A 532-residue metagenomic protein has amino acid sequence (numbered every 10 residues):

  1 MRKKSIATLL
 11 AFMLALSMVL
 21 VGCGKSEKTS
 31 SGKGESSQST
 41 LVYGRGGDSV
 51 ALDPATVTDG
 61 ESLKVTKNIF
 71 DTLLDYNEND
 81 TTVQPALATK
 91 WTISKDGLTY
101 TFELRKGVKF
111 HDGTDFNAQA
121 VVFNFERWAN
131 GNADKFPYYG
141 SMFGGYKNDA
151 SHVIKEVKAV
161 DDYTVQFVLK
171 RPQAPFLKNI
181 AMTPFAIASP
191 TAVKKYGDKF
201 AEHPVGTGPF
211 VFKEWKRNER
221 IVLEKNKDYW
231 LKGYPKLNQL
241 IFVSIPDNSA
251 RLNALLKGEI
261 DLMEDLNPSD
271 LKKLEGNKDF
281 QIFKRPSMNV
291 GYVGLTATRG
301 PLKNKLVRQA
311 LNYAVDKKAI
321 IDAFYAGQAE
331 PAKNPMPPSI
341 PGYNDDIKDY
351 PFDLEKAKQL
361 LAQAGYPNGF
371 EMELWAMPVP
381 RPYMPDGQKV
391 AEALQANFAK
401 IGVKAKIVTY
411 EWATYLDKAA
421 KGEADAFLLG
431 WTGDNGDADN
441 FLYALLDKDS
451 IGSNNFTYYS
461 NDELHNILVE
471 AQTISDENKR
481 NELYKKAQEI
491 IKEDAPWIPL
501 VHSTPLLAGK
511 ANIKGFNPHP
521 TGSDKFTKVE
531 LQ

Functional and structural regions predicted by a protein language model:
L14, K216, V315-G342, D386-A393 (+1 more regions): Detector for C-terminal structural segments
G44-K95, E126, V205: N-terminal lobe/hinge region of extracytoplasmic solute-binding protein
G46-K64, L87, T114, P175-F185 (+2 more regions): A structural "hinge/loop" feature
N77-E78, H152, Q173-P235, Q239 (+2 more regions): Gly/Pro-rich hinge or "lid" segments in bacterial periplasmic/extracellular proteins
T89-K135, Q166, P301: Aromatic- and charge-enriched surface segment that lines or borders ligand/interaction sites
D96, S141-P190: Surface-exposed binding/hinge segments that line and control ligand-binding clefts or catalytic entry sites
F210, P331-A364, R381-K389: Structural transition elements
K227-K273: Ligand-site clamp/hinge motif
